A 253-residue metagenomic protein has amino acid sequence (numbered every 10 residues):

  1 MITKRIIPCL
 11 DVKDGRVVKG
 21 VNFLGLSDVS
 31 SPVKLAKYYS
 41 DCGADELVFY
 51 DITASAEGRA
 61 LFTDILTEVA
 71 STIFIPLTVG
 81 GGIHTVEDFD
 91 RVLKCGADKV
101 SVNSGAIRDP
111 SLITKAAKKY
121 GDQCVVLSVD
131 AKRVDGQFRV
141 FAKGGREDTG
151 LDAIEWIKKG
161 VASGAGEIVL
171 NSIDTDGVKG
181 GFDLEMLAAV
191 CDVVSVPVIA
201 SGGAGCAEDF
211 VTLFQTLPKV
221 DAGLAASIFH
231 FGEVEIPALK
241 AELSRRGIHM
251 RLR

Functional and structural regions predicted by a protein language model:
R5-C9, E46, F74-T78, K99-S101 (+5 more regions): Structural preference for beta-strand elements that scaffold enzyme active sites
D11, Y39, L47, V79 (+6 more regions): Conserved, mostly hydrophobic/aromatic
V12-D14, V18, A97-L170, D174-T175: Conserved anion-binding
E46-D64, S104, V169-G180: Glycine-rich, proline-tolerant flexible connector loops at the mouths of alpha/beta enzymes
T53, F62-Y120: Glycine/small-residue-rich loop that forms an oxyanion/phosphate-binding "nest" at active or ligand-binding sites
E57-T78, T114-D130, G180-G205, G247-I248: Alpha-helix-loop-beta-strand connector modules within alpha/beta enzyme cores
L77-T78, I83-G96, E185-V220: Catalytic cores of alpha/beta
R91-L112, S172-G177, A200-A207, T216-I236: Glycine-rich phosphate-binding active-site loops on the catalytic face of alpha/beta enzymes
